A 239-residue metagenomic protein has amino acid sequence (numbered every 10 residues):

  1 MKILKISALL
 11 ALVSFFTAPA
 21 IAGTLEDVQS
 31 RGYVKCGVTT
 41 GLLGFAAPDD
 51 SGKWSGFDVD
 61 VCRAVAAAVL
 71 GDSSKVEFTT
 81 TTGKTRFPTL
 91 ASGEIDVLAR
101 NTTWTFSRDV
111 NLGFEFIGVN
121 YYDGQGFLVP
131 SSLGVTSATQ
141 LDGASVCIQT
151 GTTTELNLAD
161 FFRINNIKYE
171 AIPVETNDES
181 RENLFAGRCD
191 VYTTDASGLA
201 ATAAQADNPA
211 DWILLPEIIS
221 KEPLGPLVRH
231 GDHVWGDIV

Functional and structural regions predicted by a protein language model:
G23-N101, P173: Extracytoplasmic small-molecule ligand-binding "clamshell" domains of the periplasmic binding protein/Venus flytrap
V34-K35, G71-S74, A91-R100, A144-C147 (+3 more regions): Alpha-to-beta junction loops
T40, V119-S131, A196-S197, A204-I238: Periplasmic-binding protein-like
P48-D50, R63-S74, F116, T154-P173 (+1 more regions): Ligand-binding cleft/hinge of the Venus flytrap
V59-V69, S132-V135, T139-T153, A200 (+1 more regions): Extended ligand-binding regions for polar small-molecule ligands
R63, A67, G71, K75-Q140 (+1 more regions): Acidic, polar ligand-binding/catalytic clefts
S74-T82, I148, I167-N177, P216-E217: Short beta-strand-to-loop elements that line the ligand-binding cleft of bilobed periplasmic-binding protein-like
T85, N101-N111, N157-I164, F185-S220: A ligand-binding cleft/hinge motif common to bilobed small-molecule-binding domains
